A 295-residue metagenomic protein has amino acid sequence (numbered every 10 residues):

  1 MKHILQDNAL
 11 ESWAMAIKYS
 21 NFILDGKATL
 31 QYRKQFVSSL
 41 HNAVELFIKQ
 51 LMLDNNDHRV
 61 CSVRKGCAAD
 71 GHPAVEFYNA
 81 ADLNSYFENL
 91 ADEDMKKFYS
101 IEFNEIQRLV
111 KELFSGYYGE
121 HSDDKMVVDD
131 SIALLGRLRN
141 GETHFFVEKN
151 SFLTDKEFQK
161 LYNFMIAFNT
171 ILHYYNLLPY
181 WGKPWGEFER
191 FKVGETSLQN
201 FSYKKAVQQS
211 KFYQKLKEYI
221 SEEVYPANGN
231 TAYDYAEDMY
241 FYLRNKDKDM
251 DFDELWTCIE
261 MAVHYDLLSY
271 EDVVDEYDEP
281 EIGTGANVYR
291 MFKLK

Functional and structural regions predicted by a protein language model:
M1-S38, N42, F47-N55, Y180-V193 (+1 more regions): Charged alpha-helical initiation segments
N8, M15, S39-N42, L134-G141 (+1 more regions): Charged, amphipathic alpha-helical oligomerization/scaffolding segments
K18-L24, L113-E120, T143-F145: Short, charged/polar, low-complexity loop and linker segments that flank or interrupt alpha-helical bundles
S20, F47-I48, R139, T143-F146 (+1 more regions): A structural signal for well-ordered alpha-helices, especially hydrophobic packing surfaces of coiled-coils
G26-K34, S62-V63, N150-D155: Short, surface-exposed loop/turn segments at secondary-structure junctions
L53-I132: A broadly used, surface-exposed interaction patch
K125-F152: Histidine-centered, metal-coordinating catalytic motifs and their short helical/loop contexts
V147-K295: Polyanionic, low-complexity intrinsically disordered segments
